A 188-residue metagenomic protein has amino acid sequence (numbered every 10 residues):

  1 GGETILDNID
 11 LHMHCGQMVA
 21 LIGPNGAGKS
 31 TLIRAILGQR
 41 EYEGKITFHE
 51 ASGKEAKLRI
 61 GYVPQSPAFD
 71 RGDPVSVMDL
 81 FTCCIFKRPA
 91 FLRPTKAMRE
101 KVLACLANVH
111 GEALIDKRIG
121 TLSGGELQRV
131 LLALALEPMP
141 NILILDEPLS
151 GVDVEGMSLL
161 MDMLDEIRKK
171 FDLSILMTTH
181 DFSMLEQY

Functional and structural regions predicted by a protein language model:
I22-P24: The feature captures the beta-strand-to-loop junction immediately N-terminal to the Walker
K96-L114: Conserved ABC ATPase "signature" region
R118-L122, E126: Conserved ABC ATPase signature
M139: Conserved catalytic motifs of ABC-family nucleotide-binding domains
L143-E147: Catalytic Walker B motif of ABC-type/P-loop ATPase nucleotide-binding domains
T179-H180: H-loop/switch region of ABC-family ATPase nucleotide-binding domains
